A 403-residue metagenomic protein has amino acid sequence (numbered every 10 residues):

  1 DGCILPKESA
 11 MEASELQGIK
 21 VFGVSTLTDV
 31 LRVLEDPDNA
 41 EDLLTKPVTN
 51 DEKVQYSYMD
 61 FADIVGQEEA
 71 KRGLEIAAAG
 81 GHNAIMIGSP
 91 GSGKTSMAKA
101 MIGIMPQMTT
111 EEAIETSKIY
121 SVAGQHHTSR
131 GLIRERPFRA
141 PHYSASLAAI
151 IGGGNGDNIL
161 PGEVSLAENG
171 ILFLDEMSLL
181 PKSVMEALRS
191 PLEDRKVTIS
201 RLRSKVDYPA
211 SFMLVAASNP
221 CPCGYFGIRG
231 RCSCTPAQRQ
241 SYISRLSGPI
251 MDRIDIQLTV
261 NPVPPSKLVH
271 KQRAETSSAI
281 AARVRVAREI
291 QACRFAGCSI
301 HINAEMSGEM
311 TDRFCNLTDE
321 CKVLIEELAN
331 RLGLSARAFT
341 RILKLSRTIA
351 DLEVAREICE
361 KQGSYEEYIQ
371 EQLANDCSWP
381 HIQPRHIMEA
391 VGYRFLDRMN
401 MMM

Functional and structural regions predicted by a protein language model:
D1, G170, D255: Conserved acidic residues
D1-I85, S89-S92, S200, R356-M403: Peripheral, non-AAA+ core regions of ATP-driven protein-machinery
I19-F22, A62-G66, P90, M105 (+8 more regions): Catalytic cores of large soluble enzymes that bind and process phosphate-bearing ligands
R32-P47, T109-T110, V122-T128, C223-F226 (+1 more regions): Proline-centered turn/helix-capping motifs that create local helix->coil transitions or kinks
Y56-M59, K99, V323, E327: Positions in alpha-helical segments
R72-S241, R245: Conserved ASCE/P-loop NTPase catalytic core
G156-I159, P181-N400: Basic, amphipathic alpha-helical bundle interface domains used for macromolecular binding and assembly
